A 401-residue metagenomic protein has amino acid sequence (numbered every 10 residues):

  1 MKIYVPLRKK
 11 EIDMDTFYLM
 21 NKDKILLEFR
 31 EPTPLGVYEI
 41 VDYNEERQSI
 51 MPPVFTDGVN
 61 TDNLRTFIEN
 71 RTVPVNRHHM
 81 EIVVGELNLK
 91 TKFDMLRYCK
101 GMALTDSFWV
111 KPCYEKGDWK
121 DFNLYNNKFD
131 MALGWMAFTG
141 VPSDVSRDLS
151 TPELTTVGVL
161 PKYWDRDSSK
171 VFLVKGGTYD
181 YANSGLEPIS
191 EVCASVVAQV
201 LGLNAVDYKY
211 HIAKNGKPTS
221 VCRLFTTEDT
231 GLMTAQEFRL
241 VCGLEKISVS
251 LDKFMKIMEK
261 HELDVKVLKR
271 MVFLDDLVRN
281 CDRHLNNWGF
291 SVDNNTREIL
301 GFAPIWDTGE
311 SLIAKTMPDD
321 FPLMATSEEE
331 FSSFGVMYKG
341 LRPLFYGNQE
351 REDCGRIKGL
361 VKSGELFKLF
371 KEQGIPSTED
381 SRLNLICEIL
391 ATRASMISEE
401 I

Functional and structural regions predicted by a protein language model:
K2-F273, L277-R279, F290-I401: Phosphate/dinucleotide-binding and metal-coordinating scaffold of catalytic cores in nucleotide-dependent enzymes
H284-G289: Canonical protein kinase catalytic loop motif
